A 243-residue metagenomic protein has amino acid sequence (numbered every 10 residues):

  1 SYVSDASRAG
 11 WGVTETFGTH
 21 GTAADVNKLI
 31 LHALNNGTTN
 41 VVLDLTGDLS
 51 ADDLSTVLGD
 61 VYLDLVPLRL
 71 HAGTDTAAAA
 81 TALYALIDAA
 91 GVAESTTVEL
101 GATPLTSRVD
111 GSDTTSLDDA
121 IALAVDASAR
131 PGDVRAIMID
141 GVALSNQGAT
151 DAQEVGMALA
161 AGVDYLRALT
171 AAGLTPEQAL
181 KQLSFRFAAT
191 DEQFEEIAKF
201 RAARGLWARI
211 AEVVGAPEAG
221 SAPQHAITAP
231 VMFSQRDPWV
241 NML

Functional and structural regions predicted by a protein language model:
S1-E192, V214-P217, S221-H225: Catalytic alpha/beta active-site cores
Y165, S184-L243: Active-site capping/gating regions of soluble enzymes
